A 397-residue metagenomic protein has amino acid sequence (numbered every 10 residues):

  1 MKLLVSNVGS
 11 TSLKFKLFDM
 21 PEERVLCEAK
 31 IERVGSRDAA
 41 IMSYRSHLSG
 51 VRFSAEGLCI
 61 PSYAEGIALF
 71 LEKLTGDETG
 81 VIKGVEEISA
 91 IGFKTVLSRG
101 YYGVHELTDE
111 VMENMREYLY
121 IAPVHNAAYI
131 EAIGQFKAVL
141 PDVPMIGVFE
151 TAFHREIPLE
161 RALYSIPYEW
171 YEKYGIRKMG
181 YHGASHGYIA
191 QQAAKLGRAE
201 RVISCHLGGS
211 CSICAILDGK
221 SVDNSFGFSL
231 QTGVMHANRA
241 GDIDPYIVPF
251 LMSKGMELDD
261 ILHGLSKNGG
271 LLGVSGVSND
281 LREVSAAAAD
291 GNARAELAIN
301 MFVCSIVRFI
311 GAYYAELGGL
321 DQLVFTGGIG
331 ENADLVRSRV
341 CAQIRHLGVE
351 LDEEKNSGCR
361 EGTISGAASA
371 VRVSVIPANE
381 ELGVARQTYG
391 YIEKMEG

Functional and structural regions predicted by a protein language model:
L3, S12-P61: Short glycine-rich, Thr/Ser-proximal phosphate-binding strand/loop in the N-terminal lobe of ATP-dependent enzymes
V8-G9, F93-V96, L207-G209, V324-N332: Glycine-rich beta-strand-to-loop/alpha-helix junction loops that act as flexible
S12, D321-Q343: Glycine-rich phosphate-binding loops at beta-strand->alpha-helix junctions
K73-S89, A193-L196, I310-D321: Phosphate/pyrophosphate-binding loops at sites that engage ATP/ADP/AMP, CoA/4′-phosphopantetheine, polyphosphate
L74-H125, P144-I146, A152-R161: Short beta-strand-loop/turn "lid" adjacent to the catalytic site in phosphate-handling enzymes
F153-S253: Glycine-rich phosphate-binding loop of actin/hexokinase-like ATP-binding domains
H263, G270-V274, L281-E316: Adenine-nucleotide phosphate-binding core of ATP-dependent small-molecule kinases
D334, S338-E380: Conserved phosphate-binding/catalytic loops in two-lobed NTP-binding clefts
